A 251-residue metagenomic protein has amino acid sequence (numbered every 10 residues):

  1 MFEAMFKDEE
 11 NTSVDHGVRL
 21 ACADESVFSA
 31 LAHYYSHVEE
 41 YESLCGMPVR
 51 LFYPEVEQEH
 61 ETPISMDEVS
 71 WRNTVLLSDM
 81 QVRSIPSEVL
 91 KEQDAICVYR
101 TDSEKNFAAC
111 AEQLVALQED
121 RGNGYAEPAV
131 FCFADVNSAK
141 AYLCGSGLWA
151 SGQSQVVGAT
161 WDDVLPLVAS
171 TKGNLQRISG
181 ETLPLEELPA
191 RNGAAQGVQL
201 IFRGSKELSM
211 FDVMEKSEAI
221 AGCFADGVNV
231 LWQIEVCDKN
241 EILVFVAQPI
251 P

Functional and structural regions predicted by a protein language model:
M1-P251: Tubulin/FtsZ superfamily GTPase core signature
